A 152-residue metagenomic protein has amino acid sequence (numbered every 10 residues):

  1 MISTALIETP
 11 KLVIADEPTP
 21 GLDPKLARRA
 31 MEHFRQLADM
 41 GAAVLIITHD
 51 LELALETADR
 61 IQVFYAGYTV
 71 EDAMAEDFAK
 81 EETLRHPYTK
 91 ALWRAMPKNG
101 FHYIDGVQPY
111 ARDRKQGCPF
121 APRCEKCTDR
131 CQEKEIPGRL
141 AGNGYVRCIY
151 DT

Functional and structural regions predicted by a protein language model:
I2: Hydrophobic anchor residue at the start of the ABC signature
T9: Conserved catalytic motifs of ABC-family nucleotide-binding domains
V13-D16: Catalytic Walker B motif of ABC-type/P-loop ATPase nucleotide-binding domains
T19: Conserved active-site tyrosine of GNAT-family acetyltransferases
L22-G100: P-loop NTP-binding/switch modules centered on Walker-like glycine-rich loops
M74-T152: Short catalytic/signature loops enriched in Gly
